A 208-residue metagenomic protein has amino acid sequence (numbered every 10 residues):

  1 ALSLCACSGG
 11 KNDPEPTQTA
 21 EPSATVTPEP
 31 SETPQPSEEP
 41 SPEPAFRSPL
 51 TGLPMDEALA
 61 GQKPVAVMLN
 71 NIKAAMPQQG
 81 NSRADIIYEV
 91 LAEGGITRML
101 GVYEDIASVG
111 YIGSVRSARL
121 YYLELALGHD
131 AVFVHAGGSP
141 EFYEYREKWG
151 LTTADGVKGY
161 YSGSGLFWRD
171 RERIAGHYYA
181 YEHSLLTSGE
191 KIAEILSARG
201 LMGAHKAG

Functional and structural regions predicted by a protein language model:
S3-A6: C-terminal motif of bacterial Sec signal peptides marking the signal peptidase cleavage site
S8-K11: Bacterial signal peptide processing site
D13-E43: Ser/Thr-rich, Proline-interspersed low-complexity disordered segments
S41-I86, E93-G208: A surface/extracellular/periplasmic glyco- and lipid-processing/surface-interacting theme
